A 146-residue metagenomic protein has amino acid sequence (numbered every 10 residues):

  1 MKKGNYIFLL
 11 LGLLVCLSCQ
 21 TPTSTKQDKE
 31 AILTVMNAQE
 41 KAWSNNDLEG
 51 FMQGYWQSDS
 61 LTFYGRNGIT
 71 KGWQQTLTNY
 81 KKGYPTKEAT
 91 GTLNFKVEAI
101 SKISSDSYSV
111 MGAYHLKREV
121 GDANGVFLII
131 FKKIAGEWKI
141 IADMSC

Functional and structural regions predicted by a protein language model:
M1-F8: Bacterial N-terminal signal peptides that target proteins for export
G4, S18-G54: Short, low-complexity N-terminal intrinsically disordered segments enriched in polar/charged residues
F8-C16: Bacterial N-terminal signal peptides
Q39, F51-M52, S60-L61, T76 (+2 more regions): Hydrophobic pocket/interface hotspot
S60-K71, P85-E88: A short gly/proline-enriched turn/hairpin at secondary-structure junctions
N67, A99, G112-Y114, I129 (+1 more regions): A mature extracytoplasmic/lumenal domain signature
Q75-V120: Surface-exposed, charged secondary-structure patches
N124-C146: Short beta-strand edge/turn micro-motifs at domain boundaries
